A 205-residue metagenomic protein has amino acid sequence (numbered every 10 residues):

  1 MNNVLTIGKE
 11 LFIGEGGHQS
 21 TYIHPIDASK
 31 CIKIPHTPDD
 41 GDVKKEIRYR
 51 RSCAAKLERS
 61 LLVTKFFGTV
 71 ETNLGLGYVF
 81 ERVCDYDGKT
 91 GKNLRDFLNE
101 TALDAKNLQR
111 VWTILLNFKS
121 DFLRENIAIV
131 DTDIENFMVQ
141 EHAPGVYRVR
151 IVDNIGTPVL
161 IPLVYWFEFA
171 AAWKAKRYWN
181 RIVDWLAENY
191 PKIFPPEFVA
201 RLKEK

Functional and structural regions predicted by a protein language model:
M1-I7, R50, F118-L123: Short Pro/Gly-enriched beta-strand edge/turn motifs at strand-loop
T6-K56, Y165-A171: ATP-binding glycine-rich loop module of kinase domains
I13-G16, R59-S60, E71-T72, D131: A short catalytic or substrate-binding loop motif that flags glycine-/basic-rich loops and adjacent residues that bind
I23-H24, I34, G68, R82 (+1 more regions): Conserved hydrophobic "DFG−1" position in protein kinase catalytic cores
C31-T37, E81-V83, D153-I155: Active-site ExK catalytic segment of metal-dependent nucleases
S60-V111: Conserved structural core of kinase catalytic domains
T101-R110, I114-L115, D121-I127, Q140-K205: C-lobe/activation-segment region of protein kinase-like
T132-V139: Hydrophobic residue at the +6 position relative to the catalytic HRD Asp in the kinase catalytic loop
